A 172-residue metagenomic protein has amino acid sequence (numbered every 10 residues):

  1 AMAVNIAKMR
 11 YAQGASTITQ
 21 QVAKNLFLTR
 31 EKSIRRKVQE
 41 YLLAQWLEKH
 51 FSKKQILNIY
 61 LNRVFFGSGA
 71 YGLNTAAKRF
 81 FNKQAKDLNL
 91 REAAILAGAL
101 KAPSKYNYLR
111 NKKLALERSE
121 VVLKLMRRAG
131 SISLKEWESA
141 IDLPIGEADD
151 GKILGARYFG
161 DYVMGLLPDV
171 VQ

Functional and structural regions predicted by a protein language model:
A1-K8: Extracytoplasmic strand-loop-helix segments at the start of, or within, the mature domains of secreted/periplasmic
M9-Q172: Non-catalytic, structured segments within soluble enzyme domains
